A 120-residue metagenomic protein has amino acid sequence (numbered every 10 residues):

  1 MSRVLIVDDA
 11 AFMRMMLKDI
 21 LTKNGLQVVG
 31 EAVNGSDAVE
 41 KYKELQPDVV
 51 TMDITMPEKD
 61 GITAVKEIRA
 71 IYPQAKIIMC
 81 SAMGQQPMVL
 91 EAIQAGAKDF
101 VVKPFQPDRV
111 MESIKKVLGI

Functional and structural regions predicted by a protein language model:
A11-G30, V117: Two-component/phosphorelay signaling modules centered on CheY-like receiver
N34-D37, D60-T63: Acidic catalytic/metal-coordinating carboxylates
L45-T51: Active-site beta3 strand of CheY-like receiver
M56: Receiver (REC) domain active-site loop signature in two-component systems and cognate sites in sensor histidine kinases
M83-G84: Short, conserved "switch-loop" micro-motifs in signal-transduction and mechanochemical regulators
P87, F105-I114: C-terminal output helix
